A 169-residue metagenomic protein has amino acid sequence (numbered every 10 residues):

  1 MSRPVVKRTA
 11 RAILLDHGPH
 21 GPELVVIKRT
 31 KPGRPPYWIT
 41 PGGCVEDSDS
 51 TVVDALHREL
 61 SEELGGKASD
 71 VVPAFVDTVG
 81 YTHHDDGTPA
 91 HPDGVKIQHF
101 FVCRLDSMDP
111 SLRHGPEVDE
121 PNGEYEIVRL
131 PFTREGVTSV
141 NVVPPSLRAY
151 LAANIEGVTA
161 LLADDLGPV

Functional and structural regions predicted by a protein language model:
M1-V25, C44, S48, A74: Conserved N-terminal beta-strand and adjoining loop/helix that marks the start of the Nudix/MutT-like hydrolase domain
L15-G18, R29, C103-L105: Active-site beta-strand termini and strand-to-loop segments that position acidic
H17-E23, G33-P35, H91: Short, solvent-exposed loop/turn segments that connect beta-strands within catalytic domains and beta-strand-rich
V25-K28, H114-P116: Beta-strand scaffold of nucleotide-dependent catalytic cores
K28, D77-V79: Short hydrophobic alpha-helix segments
V45-V72, V79-V140: Unchanged
S139-V169: Charged phosphate-binding loop/patch that engages nucleotide di/tri-phosphates or the phosphate backbone of nucleic
